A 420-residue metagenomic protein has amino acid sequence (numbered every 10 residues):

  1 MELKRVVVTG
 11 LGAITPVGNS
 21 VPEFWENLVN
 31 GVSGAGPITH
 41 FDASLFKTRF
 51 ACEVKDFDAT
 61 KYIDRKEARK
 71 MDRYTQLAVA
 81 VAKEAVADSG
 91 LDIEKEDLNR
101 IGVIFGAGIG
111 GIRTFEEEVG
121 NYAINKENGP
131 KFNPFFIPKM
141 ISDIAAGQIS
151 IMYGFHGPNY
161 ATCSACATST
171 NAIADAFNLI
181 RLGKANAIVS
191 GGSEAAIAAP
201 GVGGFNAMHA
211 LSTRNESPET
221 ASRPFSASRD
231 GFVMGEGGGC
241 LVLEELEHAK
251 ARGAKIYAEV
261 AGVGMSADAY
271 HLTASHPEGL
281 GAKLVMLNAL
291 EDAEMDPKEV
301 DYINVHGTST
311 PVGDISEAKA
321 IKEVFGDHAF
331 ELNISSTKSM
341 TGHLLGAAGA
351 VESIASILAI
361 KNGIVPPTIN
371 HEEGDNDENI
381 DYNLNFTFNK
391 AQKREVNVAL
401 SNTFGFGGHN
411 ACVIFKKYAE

Functional and structural regions predicted by a protein language model:
M1-E67, E247-Y257, I354-T368, K416-E420: ACP-dependent fatty acid/polyketide chain-elongation machinery
R5-T9, G36, E216-A293, Y302 (+1 more regions): Condensing-enzyme catalytic core mediating Claisen C-C bond formation in acyl metabolism
V8, E23, V29-S164, S193-V202 (+1 more regions): Conserved beta-ketoacyl condensing-enzyme motif
G10, L28, A82, V103 (+10 more regions): Conserved small-residue
T39, K184-D230, V263-P277, G307-D314 (+1 more regions): Acyl-CoA/ACP chain-elongation machinery
A78-L91, A145, S150-Y153, P158-E194 (+3 more regions): Active-site-proximal alpha-helical scaffold in enzymes
A85-D97, A249-I256, M286-Y302, V324-H328: Phosphate/pyrophosphate-binding loops at sites that engage ATP/ADP/AMP, CoA/4′-phosphopantetheine, polyphosphate
A123-N133, A174, N178, E194-A251 (+2 more regions): Glycine-/small-residue-rich "gating" segment that lines the acyl/pantetheine channel and substrate pocket
